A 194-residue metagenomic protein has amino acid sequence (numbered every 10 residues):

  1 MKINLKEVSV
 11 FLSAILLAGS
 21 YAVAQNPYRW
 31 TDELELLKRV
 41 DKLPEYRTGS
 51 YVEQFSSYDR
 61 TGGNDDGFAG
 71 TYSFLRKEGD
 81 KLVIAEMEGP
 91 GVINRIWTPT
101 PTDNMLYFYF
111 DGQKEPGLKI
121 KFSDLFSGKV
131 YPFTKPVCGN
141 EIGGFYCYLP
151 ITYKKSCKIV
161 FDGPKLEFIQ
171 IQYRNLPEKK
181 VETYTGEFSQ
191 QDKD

Functional and structural regions predicted by a protein language model:
M1-V10: Bacterial N-terminal signal peptides that target proteins for export
S9-S20: Bacterial N-terminal signal peptides
Q25-D194: Beta-strand-centric surfaces of beta-sandwich/beta-rich domains
